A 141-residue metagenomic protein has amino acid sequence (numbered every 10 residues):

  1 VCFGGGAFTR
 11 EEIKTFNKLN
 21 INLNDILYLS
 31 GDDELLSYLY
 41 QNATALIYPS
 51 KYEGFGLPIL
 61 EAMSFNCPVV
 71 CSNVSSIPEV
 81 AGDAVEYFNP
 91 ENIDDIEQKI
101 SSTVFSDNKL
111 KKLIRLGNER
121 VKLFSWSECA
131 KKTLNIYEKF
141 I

Functional and structural regions predicted by a protein language model:
V1-I141: Carbohydrate transferase catalytic cores enriched for Leloir-type hexosyltransferases
